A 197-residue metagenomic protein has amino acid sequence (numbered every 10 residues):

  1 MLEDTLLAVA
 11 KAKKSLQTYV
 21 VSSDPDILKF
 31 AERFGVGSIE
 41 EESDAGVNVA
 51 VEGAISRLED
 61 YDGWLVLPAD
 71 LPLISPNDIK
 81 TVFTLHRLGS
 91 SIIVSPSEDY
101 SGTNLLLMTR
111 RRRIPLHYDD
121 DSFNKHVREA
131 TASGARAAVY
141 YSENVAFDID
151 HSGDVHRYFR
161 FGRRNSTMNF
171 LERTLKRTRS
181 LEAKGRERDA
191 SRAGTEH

Functional and structural regions predicted by a protein language model:
M1-S15: A short, N-terminal amphipathic alpha-helix
K13-G37: Acidic donor-binding segment of Leloir-type glycosyltransferases
Q17-Y19, L65, A138: A structural signal for isolated positions on well-ordered beta-strands in alpha/beta enzyme cores
F30-G63, S122: Short phosphate-binding loop-to-helix
P68-P72: The conserved acidic donor/metal-binding loop of glycosyltransferases
I74-Y100: Conserved donor-nucleotide/metal-binding helix-loop-beta segment in metal-dependent transferases, i.e., the alpha-helix
M108-A130: Short, glycine-/small-residue-rich phosphate/pyrophosphate-handling segment
D121, R128-H197: Conserved alpha/beta core of the MobA/IspD/sugar-nucleotide pyrophosphorylase nucleotidyltransferase superfamily
